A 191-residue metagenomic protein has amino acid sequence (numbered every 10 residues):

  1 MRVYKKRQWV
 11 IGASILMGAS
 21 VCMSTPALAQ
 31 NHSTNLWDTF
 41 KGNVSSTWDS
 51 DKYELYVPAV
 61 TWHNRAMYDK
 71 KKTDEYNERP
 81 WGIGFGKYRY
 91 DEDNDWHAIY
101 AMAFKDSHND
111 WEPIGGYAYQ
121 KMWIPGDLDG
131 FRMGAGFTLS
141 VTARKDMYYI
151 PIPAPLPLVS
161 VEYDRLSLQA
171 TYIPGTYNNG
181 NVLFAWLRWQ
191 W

Functional and structural regions predicted by a protein language model:
M1-S45: Cleavable N-terminal export/targeting peptides
L28-R89: Short glycine/proline- and aromatic-enriched beta-strand/turn motifs that initiate or cap beta-hairpins
G42-K52, Y90-W96, M122-M133: Short loop/turn motifs that connect adjacent beta-strands in outer-membrane beta-barrel proteins
Y53, R79-I83, H97, W111-Y117 (+4 more regions): Hydrophobic, lipid-facing positions within transmembrane beta-strands of outer-membrane proteins
V57, I83-K87, A101, G115-K121 (+3 more regions): Residues on the lipid-exposed face of transmembrane beta-strands in outer-membrane beta-barrel proteins
T61-H63, N179-W191: Outer-membrane beta-barrel "beta-signal"
Y76-N77, D93, A103-I114, V141-P153 (+1 more regions): Solvent-exposed loop/turn segments connecting transmembrane beta-strands in outer-membrane beta-barrel proteins
D91-H97, V161, R165-A170: Repeated loop/turn-to-beta-strand initiation elements of outer-membrane beta-barrel proteins
